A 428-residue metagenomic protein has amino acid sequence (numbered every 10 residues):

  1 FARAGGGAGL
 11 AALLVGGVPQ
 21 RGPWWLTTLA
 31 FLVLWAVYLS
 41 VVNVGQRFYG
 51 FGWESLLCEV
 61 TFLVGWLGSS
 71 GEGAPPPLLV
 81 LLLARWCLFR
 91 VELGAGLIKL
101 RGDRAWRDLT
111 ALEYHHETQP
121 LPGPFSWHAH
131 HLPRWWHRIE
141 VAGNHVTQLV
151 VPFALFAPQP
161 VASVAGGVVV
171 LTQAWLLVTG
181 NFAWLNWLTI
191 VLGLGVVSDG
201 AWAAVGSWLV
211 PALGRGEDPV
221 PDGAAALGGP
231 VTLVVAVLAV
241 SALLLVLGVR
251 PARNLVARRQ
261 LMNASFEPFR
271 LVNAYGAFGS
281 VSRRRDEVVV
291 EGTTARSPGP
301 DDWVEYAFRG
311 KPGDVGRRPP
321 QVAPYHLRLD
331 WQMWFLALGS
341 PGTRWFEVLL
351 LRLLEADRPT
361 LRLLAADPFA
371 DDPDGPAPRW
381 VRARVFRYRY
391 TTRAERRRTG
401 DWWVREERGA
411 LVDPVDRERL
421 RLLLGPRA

Functional and structural regions predicted by a protein language model:
F1-A428: Alpha-helical membrane-anchoring segments
